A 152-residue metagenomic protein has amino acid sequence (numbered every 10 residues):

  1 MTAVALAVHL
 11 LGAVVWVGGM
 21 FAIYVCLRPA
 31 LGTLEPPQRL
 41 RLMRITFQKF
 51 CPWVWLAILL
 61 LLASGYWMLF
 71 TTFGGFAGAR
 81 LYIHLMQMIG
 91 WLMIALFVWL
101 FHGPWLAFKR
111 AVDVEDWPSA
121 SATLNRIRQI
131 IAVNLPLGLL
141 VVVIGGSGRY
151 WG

Functional and structural regions predicted by a protein language model:
M1-G152: Polytopic transmembrane helical bundles with strong interfacial aromatic enrichment
